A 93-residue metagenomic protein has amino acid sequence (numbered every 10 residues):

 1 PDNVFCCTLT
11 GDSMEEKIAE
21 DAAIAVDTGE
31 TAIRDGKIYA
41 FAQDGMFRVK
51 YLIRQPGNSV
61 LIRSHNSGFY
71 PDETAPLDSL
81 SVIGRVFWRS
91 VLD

Functional and structural regions predicted by a protein language model:
P1-D93: Acidic/glycine-rich C-terminal interaction modules and beta/coil loop segments that lie outside canonical DNA-binding
